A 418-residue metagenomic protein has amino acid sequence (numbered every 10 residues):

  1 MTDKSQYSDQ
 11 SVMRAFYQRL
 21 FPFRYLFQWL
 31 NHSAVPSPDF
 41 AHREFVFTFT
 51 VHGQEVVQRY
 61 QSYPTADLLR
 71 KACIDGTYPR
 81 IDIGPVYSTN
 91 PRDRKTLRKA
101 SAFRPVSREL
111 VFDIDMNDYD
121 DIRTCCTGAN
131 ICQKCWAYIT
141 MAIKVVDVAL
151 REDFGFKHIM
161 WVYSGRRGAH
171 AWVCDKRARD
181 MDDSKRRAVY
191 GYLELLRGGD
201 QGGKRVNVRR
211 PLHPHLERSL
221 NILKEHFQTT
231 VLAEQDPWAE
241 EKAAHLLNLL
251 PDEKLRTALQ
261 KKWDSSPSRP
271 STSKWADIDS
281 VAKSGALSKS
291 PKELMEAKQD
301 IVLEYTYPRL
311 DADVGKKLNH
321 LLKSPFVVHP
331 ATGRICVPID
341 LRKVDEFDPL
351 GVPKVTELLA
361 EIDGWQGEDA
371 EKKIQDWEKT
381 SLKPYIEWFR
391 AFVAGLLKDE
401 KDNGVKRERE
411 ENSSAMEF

Functional and structural regions predicted by a protein language model:
M1-S164, K176-D183, A188-Y190, L195-E304 (+4 more regions): Signature for HUH/AEP ssDNA processing cores
L110, A169, L322: Residue-level detector of short, conserved catalytic/binding motifs and their immediate flanks
A169-K176: A short beta-strand motif that forms the metal-chelation/ATP-contact edge of phosphoryl-transfer active sites
N319, K323-F326, I335: Charge-rich interaction surfaces and accessory domains that mediate macromolecular binding and assembly
T332-Q366: Low-complexity, glycine/alanine/valine/leucine- and proline-rich hydrophobic stretches
